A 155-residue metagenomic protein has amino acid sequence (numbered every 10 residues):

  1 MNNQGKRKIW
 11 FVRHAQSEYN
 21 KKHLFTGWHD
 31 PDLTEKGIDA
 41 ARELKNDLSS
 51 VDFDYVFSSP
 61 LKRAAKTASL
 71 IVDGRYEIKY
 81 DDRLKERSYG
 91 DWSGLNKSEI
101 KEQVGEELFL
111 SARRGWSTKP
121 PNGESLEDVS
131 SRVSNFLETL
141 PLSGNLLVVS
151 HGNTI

Functional and structural regions predicted by a protein language model:
N2, E18, A65, R75 (+1 more regions): Active-site-adjacent alpha-helix immediately C-terminal to a catalytic or transition-state-stabilizing loop
N3-Q4, R42-F109: Phosphate-coordination/substrate-recognition cap region in phosphate-metabolizing enzymes
Q4-W10: Extreme N-terminal starter segment of soluble prokaryotic enzymes
R7, D52-D54, L142-L146: Short coil/turn segments at beta-strand junctions that form active-site/ligand-binding loops
Q16-T67, W116-S134: Loop-to-helix element that buttresses phosphate recognition and phosphoryl-transfer chemistry
V104, L108, P120-P121, N153-I155: Catalytic cores of transferase enzymes with a strong primary signal for eukaryotic protein kinases
R113: Active-site beta-strand->loop->alpha-helix modules in alpha/beta enzyme cores, enriched in Gly/His/Asp(Glu)
